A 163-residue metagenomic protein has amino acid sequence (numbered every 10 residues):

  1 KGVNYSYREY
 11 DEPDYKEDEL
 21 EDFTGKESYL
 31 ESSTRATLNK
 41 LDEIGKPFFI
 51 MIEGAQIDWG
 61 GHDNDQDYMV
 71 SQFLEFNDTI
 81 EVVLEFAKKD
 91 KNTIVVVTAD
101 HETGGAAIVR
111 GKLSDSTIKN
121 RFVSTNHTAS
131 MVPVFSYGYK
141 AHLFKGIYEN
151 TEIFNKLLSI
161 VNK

Functional and structural regions predicted by a protein language model:
K1-K163: A post-motif C-terminal structural segment
